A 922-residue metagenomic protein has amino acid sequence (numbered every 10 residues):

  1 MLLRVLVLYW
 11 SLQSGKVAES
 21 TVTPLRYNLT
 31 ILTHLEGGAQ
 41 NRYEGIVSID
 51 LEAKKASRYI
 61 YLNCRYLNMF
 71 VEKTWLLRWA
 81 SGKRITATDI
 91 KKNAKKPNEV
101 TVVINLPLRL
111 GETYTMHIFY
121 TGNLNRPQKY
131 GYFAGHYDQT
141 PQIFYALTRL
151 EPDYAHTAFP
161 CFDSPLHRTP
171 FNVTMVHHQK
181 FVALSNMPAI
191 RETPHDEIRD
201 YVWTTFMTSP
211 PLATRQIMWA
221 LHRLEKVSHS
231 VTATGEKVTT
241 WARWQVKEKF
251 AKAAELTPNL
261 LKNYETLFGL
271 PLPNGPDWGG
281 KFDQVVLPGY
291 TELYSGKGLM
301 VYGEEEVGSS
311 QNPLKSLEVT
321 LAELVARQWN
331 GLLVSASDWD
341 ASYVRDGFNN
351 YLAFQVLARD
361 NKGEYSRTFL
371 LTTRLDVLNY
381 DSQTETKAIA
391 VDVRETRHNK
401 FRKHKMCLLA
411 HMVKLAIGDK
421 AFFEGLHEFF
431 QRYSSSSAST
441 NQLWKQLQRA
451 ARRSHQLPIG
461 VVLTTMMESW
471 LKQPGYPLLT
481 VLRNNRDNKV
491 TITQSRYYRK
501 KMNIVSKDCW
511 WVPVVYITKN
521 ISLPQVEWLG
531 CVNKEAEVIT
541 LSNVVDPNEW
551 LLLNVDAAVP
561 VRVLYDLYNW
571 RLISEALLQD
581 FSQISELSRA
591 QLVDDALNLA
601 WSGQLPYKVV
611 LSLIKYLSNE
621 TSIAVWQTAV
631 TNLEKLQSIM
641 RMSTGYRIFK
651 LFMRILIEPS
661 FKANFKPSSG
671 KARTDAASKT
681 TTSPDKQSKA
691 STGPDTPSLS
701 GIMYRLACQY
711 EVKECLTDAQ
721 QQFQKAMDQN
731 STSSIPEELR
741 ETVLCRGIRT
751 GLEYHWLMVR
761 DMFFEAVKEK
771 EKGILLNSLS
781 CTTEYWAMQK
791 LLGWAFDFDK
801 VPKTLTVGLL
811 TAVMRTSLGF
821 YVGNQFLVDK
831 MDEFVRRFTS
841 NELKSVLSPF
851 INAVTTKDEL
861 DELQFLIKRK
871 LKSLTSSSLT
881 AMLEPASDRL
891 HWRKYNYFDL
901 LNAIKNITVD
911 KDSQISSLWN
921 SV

Functional and structural regions predicted by a protein language model:
M1-I46, A56, W79, Q139-Y145 (+2 more regions): N-terminal, polar/Ser/Thr-rich
S14-T21, L110, H117-F171, A558-L578 (+2 more regions): Glycine/proline-rich low-complexity spacer/linker segments in large multi-domain proteins
G45, T148-D153, P160-A322, Y351 (+3 more regions): Hydrophobic helix-coil surface modules that form long, contiguous segments used for peptide/substrate interaction
D50-N68, V173-H178, R499-V515: Surface-exposed beta-strand/loop patches in extracellular or lumenal glycoproteins
Y66-D138, I198, V538-V545: A surface-exposed beta-strand-loop module
N68-L76, I459-T464, S469, Y476-N554: Beta-strand-rich binding/interaction modules
N98, F206, T239-N503, M642-I648 (+5 more regions): Hydrophobic alpha-helical and helix-loop surface patches within well-folded domains that function as non-catalytic
R367-T368, T372-S382, M406, T491-T493 (+3 more regions): Long, ordered, helix-rich scaffold segments
